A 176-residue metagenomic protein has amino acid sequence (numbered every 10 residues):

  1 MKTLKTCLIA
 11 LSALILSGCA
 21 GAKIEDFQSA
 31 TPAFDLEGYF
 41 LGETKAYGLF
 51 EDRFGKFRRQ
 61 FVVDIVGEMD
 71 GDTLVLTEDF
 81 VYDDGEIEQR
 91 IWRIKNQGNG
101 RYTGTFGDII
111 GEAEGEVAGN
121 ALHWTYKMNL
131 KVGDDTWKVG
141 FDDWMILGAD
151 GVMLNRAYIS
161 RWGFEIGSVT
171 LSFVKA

Functional and structural regions predicted by a protein language model:
M1-L8: Bacterial N-terminal signal peptides that target proteins for export
I15-G18: C-terminal motif of bacterial Sec signal peptides marking the signal peptidase cleavage site
A20-A22: Bacterial signal peptide processing site
F27-E43: N-terminal helix-cap/turn-to-beta initiation motif at the start of protein domains
F40-G48, N155: A short, Trp-centered hydrophobic/proline-enriched beta-strand micro-motif
Y47, E51-V132: Central antiparallel beta-sheet cores of small beta-barrel/beta-sandwich binding domains
F57-V63, T136-F141, E165-G167: Amphipathic hydrophobic-ligand
D142-A176: Glycine-rich, aromatic-bearing surface loops/beta-hairpins
